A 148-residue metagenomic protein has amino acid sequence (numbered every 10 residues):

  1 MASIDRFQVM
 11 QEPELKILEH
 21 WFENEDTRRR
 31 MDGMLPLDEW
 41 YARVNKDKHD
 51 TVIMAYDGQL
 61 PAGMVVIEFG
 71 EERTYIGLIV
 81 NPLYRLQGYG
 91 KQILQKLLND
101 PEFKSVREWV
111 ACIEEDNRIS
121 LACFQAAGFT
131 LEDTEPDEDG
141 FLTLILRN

Functional and structural regions predicted by a protein language model:
M1-K16, T130, L144-N148: Conserved N-terminal entry element of GNAT/NAT acetyltransferase domains
E12, E23-L83: Acetyl-CoA-dependent GNAT
I17, Y75, I79, I93 (+1 more regions): Amphipathic alpha-helical recognition patches that constitute DNA-binding helices
R73, P101-I113: Conserved GNAT acetyl-CoA-binding A-motif
Y84, G88-L97: Conserved acetyl-CoA pyrophosphate-binding loop and the N-cap/start of the following alpha-helix in GNAT-like
K91-Q92, E115-D133: Conserved active-site alpha-helix within GNAT-family acetyltransferase domains
L97, P101, A127: Conserved alpha-helical elements of the SDR catalytic core
C112, G128-I145: Conserved catalytic-core motifs of GNAT/GCN5-like acyltransferases
